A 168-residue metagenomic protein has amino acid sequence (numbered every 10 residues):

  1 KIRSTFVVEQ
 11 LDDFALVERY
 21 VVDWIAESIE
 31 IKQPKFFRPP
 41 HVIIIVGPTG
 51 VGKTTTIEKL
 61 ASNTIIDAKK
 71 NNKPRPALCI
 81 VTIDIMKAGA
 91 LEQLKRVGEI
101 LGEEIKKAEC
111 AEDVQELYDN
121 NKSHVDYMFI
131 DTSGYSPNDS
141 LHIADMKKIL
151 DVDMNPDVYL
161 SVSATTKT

Functional and structural regions predicted by a protein language model:
K1-R75, T82-I85, R96-V97, E103 (+1 more regions): Primarily NTPase-proximal linker/entry elements flanking Walker-type ATP/GTP-binding cores
P40, P74-A77, D153-V158: Short glycine-/polar-rich loops that comprise or flank the Walker A/P-loop and associated switch/sensor motifs
V46-P48, L78-G89, R96-V114, Y118-D145: Switch II (G3) loop of P-loop NTPases
G52, G89, T168: Residues that form or flank phosphate/diphosphate-binding pockets in enzymes that use nucleotide phosphates
T54, L94, D131, V158: Residue-level signature of catalytic and energy-coupling elements of molecular machines, predominantly ATP/GTP-dependent
G134-S140, M154-T168: Conserved Switch II/interswitch segment of TRAFAC-class P-loop GTPases
